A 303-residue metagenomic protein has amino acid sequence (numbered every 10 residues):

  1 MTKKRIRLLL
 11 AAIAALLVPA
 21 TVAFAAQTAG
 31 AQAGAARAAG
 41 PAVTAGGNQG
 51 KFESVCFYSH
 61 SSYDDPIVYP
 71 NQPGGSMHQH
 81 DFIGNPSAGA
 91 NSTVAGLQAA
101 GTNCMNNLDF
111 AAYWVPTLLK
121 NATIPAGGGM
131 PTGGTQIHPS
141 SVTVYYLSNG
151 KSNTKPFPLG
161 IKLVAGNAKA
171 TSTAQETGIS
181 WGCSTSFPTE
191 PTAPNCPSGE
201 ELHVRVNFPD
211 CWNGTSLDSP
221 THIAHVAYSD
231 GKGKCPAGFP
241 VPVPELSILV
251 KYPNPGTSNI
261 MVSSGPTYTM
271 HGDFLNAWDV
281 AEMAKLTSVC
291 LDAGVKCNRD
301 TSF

Functional and structural regions predicted by a protein language model:
T2-A29: Secretory targeting and sorting signals
G34-M77, D81-V206, N213-F303: Primary mode marks residue(s) on the alpha4-beta5-alpha5 output face of response regulator receiver
